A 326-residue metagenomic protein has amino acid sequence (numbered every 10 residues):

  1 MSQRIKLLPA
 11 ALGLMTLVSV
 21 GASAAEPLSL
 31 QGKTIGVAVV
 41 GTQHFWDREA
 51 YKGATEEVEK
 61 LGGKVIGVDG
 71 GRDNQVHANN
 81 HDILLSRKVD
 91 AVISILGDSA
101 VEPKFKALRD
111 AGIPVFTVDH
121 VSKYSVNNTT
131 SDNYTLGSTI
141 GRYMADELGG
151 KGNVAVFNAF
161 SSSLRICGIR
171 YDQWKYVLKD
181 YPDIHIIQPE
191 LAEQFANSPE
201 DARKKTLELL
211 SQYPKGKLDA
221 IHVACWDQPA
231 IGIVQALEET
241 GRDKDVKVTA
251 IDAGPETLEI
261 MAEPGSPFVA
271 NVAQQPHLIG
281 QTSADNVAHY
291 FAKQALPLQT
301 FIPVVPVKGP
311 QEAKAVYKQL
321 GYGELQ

Functional and structural regions predicted by a protein language model:
M1-A10: Bacterial N-terminal signal peptides that target proteins for export
E26-K33, V177-Y181, Q275-Q326: Hinge/cleft segment of the Venus flytrap/periplasmic-binding protein
L28, G32-G53, E57, L61 (+6 more regions): Extracytoplasmic "Venus flytrap"
S29, H77, T129-A155, P199-T206 (+3 more regions): Hydrophobic alpha-helical segments within soluble ligand-binding/sensing domains
W46-L61, L136-I140, R165-I186, D201-K205 (+3 more regions): Short, solvent-exposed amphipathic alpha-helices that sit in or adjacent to ligand/effector-binding or catalytic
E59-G70, N153-V156, L178-P199: Short beta-strand elements in bilobed, periplasmic/extracellular small-molecule ligand-binding domains
D82, A91-D110, F195-I260: Hydrophobic alpha-helical
S99-T135, T139, D146, N153-A159 (+2 more regions): Flexible loop/hinge segments that line or gate small-molecule binding clefts
